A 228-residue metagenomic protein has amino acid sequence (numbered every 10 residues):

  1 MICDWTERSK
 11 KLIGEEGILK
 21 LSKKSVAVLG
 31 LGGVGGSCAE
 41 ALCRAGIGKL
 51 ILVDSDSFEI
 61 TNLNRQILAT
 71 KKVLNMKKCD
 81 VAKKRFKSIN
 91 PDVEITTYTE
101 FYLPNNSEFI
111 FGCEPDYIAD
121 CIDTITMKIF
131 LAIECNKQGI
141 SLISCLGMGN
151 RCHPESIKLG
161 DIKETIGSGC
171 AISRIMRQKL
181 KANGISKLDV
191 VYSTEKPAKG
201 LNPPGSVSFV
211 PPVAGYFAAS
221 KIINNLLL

Functional and structural regions predicted by a protein language model:
M1-V26: N-terminal charged helix/coil linker that caps or initiates catalytic domains
I2, F111-Y117, I122-F130, K137 (+3 more regions): Glycine-rich phosphate/adenylate-binding loop
V28-G30, V53: Conserved N-terminal Rossmann-fold NAD(P)-binding element of oxidoreductases
V34-G35: Hydrophobic/small residue at the entry helix of a nucleotide-binding pocket
R44-K49, K137: Conserved S-adenosyl-L-methionine
I47, L52-N90: Glycine-rich phosphate-binding loop and adjoining beta1-alpha1-beta2 segment of Rossmann-like nucleotide-binding folds
T99-S107: Conserved SAM/SAH-binding loop
